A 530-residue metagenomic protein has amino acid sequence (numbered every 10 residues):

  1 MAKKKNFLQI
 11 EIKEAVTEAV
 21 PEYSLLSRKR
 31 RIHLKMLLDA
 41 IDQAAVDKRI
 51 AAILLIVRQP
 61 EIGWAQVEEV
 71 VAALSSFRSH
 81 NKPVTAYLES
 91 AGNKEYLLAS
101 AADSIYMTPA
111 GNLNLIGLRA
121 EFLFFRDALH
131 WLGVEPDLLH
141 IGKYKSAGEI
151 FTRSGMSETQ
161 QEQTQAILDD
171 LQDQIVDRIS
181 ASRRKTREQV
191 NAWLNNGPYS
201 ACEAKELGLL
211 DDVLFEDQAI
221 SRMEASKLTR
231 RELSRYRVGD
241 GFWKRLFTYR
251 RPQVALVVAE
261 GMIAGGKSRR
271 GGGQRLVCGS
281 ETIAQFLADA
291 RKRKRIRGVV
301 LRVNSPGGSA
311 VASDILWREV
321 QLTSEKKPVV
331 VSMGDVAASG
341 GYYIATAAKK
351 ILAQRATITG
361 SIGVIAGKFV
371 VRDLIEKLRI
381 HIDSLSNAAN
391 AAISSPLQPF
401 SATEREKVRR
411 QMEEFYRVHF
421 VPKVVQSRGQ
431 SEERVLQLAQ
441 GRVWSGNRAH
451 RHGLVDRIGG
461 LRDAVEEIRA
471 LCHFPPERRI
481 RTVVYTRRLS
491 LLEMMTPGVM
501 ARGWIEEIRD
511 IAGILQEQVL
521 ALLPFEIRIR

Functional and structural regions predicted by a protein language model:
M1-A52, I56-R58, P109-A110, R119-A201 (+9 more regions): Intrinsically disordered, low-complexity segments enriched in small/flexible residues
I56-P198, S305-W444, A470: Conserved catalytic cores of soluble enzyme domains, especially glycine-rich substrate-binding beta-alpha loops
L98-A99, A204, L301, A345 (+1 more regions): Hydrophobic/aromatic residues within transmembrane alpha-helices of multi-pass small-molecule transporters
D103-S104, N196, D211-D212, G298 (+4 more regions): Well-ordered beta-strand positions
A310-I315, R448-R451, M494-P497: Short glycine/threonine-rich loop-to-helix capping motif typified by GTGT followed within a few residues by an Asp-Pro
R410, G453-L454, V483-V484: Short, glycine/charged-rich beta-strand-loop motifs at protein surfaces that mediate ligand recognition and catalysis
